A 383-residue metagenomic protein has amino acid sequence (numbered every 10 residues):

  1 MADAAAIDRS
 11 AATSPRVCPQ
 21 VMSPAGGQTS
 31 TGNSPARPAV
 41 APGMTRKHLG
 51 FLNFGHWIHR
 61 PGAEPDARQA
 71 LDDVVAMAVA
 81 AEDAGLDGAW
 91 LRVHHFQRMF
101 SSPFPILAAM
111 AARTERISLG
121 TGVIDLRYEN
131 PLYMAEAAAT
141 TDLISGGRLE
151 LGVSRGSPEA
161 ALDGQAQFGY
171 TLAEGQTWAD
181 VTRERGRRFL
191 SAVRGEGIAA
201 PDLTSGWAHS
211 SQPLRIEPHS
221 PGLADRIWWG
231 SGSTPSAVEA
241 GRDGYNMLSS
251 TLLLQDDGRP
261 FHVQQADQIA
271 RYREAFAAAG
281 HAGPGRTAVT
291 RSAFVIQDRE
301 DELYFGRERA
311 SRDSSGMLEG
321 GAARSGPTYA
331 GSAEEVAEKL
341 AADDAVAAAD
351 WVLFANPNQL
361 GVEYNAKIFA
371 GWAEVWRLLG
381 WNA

Functional and structural regions predicted by a protein language model:
A5, R9-C18, S23, S30: Low-acidity, Ser/Thr- and Arg-rich intrinsically disordered low-complexity segments
N33-I117: N-terminal beta1-alpha1-beta2 module of alpha/beta enzyme domains
A39-T45, L172-I216, S249-S250, D257-A349: An alpha-helical appendage that flanks or caps ligand/catalytic pockets
G43, E82-D83, L107-E115, A138 (+4 more regions): Acidic (Asp/Glu)-rich catalytic clusters
T45-A67, Y128-I198, Q255: Flexible, glycine-rich active-site loops centered on histidine and acidic residues that chelate a metal or position
L49-N53, A89-L91, L119-T121, L149-V153 (+4 more regions): Hydrophobic faces of well-ordered beta-strands that scaffold small-molecule active sites in alpha/beta enzyme cores
W57-L71, I124-P131, L223-S231, R324-E334: Active-site mouth loops of central-metabolism enzymes
P235-A237, G241-L254: A conserved active-site cap/scaffold subdomain adjacent to cofactor or substrate pockets
